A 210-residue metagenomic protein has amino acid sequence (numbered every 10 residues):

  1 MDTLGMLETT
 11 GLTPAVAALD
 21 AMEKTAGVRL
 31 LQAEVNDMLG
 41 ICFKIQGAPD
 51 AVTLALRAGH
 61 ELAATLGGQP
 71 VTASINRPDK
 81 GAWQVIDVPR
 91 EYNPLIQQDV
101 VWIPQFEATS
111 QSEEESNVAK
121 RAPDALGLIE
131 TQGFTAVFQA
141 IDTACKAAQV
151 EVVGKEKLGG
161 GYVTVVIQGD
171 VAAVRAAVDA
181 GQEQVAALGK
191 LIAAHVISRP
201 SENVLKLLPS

Functional and structural regions predicted by a protein language model:
M1-A33, V52-K155, I167, V174-S210: Polyanion-binding surfaces on beta-sheet-dominated domains and ring/shell assemblies
V35, F43-Q46: N-terminal start-of-domain structural block
M38-I41, L158-G161: Amphipathic alpha-helical hairpins
I45-G47, I167-G169: Short beta-strand-to-loop capping motifs
G160, V171-A173: Short Gly/Pro-enriched loop/turn and capping motifs at secondary-structure junctions
